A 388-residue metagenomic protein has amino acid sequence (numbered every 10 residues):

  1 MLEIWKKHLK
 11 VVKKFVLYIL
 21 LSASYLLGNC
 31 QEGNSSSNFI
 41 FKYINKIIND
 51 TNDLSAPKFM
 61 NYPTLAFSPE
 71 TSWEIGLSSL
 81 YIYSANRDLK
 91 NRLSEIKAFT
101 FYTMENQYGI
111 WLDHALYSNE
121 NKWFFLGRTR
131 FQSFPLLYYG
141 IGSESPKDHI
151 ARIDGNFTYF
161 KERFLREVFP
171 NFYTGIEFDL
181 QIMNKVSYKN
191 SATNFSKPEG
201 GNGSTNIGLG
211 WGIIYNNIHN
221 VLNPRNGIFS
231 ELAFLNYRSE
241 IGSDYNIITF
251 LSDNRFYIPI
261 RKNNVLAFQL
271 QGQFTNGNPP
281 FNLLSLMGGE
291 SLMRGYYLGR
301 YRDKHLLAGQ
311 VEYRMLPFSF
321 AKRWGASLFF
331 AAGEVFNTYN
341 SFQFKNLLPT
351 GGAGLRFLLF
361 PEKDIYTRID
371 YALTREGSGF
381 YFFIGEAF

Functional and structural regions predicted by a protein language model:
M1-I47: Cleavable N-terminal export/targeting peptides
E32-G33, I47-P57, A85-L93, N119-F124 (+6 more regions): Short loop/turn motifs that connect adjacent beta-strands in outer-membrane beta-barrel proteins
D50-N61, L65-T205, I365-Y366, A372-F388: Gram-negative/organellar outer-membrane beta-barrel architecture
F59-N61, I75-L77, Y108-L112, N156-E162 (+9 more regions): Hydrophobic, lipid-facing positions within transmembrane beta-strands of outer-membrane proteins
N61-P63, I96-T100, F125-T129, T174-I176 (+8 more regions): Membrane-embedded beta-strand positions of outer-membrane beta-barrel proteins
I82-N86, F101-E105, Q132-L136, M183-K185 (+7 more regions): Sequence/structural signature of outer-membrane beta-barrel proteins
Q132, S143-D148, S191-K197, T249-F250 (+4 more regions): Flexible, surface-exposed loop regions and adjacent strand-edge segments of Gram-negative outer-membrane beta-barrel
L209, I214, N220-W324, F329: C-terminal outer-membrane beta-barrel translocator/porin domains of Gram-negative envelope proteins and their
